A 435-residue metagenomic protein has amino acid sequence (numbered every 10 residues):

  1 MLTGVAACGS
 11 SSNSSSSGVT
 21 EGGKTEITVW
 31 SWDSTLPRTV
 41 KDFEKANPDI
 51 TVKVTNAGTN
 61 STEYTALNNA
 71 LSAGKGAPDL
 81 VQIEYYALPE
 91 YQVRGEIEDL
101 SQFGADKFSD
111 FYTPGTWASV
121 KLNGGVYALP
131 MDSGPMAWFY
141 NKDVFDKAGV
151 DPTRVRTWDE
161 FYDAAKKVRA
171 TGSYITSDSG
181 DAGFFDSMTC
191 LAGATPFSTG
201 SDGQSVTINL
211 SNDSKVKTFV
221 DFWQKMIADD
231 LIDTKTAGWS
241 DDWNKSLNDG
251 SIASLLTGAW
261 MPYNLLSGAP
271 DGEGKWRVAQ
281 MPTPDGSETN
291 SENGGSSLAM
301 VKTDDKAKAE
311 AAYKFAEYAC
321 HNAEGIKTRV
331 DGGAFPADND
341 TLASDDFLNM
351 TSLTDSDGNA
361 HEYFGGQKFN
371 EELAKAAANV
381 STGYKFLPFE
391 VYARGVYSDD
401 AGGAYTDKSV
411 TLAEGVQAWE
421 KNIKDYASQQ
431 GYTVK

Functional and structural regions predicted by a protein language model:
L2-P89, D106-S109, D285, A307-K308 (+2 more regions): Conserved N-terminal structural module of periplasmic/extracytoplasmic solute-binding proteins
N56-A66, Y86, R156-Y162, K235-D249: Short helix-initiation/N-cap motifs at beta->coil->alpha
Y64-K75, R94, V144-F145, D163-A170 (+2 more regions): Short helices/loops that flank or line small-molecule/ion binding pockets
A77-D79, F108-V144, Y174-I175, S287-S291 (+1 more regions): A structural signal for short loop-to-beta-strand junctions that line the ligand-binding cleft of periplasmic/secreted
Y85-M136, Y162, M188-C190, R277-A279 (+1 more regions): Hinge/lid segment of periplasmic solute-binding proteins
A165, S205-T236, M281: Glycine-centered hinge/linker elements that transmit conformational signals in sensory and ligand-binding systems
D221, A228-I232, G268-N339: Extracytoplasmic/periplasmic substrate-recognition and gating elements
G358-E420: C-terminal capping/gating helix-and-loop segments adjacent to ligand/active sites or protein-protein/ligand interfaces
